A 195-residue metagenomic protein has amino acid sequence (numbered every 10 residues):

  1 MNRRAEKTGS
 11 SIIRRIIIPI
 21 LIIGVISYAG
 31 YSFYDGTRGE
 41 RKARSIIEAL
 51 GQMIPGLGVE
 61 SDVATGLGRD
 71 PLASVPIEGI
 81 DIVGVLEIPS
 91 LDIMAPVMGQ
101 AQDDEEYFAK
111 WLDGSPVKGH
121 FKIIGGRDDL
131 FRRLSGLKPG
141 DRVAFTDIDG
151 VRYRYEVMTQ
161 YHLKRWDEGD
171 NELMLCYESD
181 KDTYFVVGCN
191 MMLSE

Functional and structural regions predicted by a protein language model:
M1-S11: N-terminal Lys/Arg-rich, disordered targeting/topogenic segments
G9-E195: Solvent-exposed, non-transmembrane regions of membrane-associated and secreted proteins
